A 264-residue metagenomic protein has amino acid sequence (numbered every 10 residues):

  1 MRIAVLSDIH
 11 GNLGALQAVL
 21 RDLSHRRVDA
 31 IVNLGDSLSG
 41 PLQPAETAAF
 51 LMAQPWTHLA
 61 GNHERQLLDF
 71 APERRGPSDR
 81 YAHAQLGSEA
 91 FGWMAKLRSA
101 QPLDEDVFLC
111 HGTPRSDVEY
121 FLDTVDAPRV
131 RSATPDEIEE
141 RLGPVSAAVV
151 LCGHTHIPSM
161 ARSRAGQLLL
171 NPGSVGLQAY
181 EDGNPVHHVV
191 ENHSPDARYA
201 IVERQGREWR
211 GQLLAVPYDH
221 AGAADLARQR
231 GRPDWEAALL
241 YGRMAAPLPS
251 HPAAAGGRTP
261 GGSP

Functional and structural regions predicted by a protein language model:
R2-A95: Core catalytic region of metal-dependent phosphoesterases/phosphodiesterases, especially metallo-beta-lactamase-like
R2-H10, D106-R115, L169-G173: Active-site-proximal beta-strand elements of phosphoester/diester hydrolases
H10-A15, S39-L42, R65-D69, P102 (+3 more regions): Active-site environment of divalent metal-dependent phosphoester hydrolases
R26-R27, S88-A161: His/acidic metal-ligating clusters that form di-metal
A30, A48, T57, F108 (+2 more regions): Structural motif
N33, C152, N171: Redox-cofactor binding/interface segments in oxidoreductases and associated redox assembly factors
N33, P102-L103, R162, R204: Generic beta-strand structural signal
R162-P264: Acidic, His/Gly-rich catalytic cores of divalent-metal-dependent hydrolytic chemistry
